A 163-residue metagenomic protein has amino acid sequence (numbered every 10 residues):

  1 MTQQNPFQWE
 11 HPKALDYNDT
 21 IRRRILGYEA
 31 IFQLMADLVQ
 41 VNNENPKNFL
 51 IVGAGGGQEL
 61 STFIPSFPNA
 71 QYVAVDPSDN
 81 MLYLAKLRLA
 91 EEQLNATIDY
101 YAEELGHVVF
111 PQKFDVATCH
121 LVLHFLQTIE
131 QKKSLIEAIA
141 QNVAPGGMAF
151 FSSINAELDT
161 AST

Functional and structural regions predicted by a protein language model:
M1-D16: N-terminal, positively charged/glycine-rich alpha-helical extensions of SAM-dependent methyltransferases
G27-N45: Conserved alpha-helix/loop element of class I SAM-dependent methyltransferases that forms part of the SAM/SAH-binding
N48, G147-M148: Short glycine-centered segments of the SAM/dcSAM-binding site in methyltransferase folds
N48-V52, G56-H107: Class I SAM-dependent methyltransferase SAM/SAH-binding core
T118: A conserved beta-strand element that flanks and buttresses the S-adenosyl-L-methionine
L121-F125: Short catalytic micro-motifs in class I SAM-dependent methyltransferases
K133-P145: A short glycine-rich, Lys/Arg-flanked "PGG" loop and its adjoining helix->strand segment in the class I
M148-T163: Conserved class I S-adenosyl-L-methionine
